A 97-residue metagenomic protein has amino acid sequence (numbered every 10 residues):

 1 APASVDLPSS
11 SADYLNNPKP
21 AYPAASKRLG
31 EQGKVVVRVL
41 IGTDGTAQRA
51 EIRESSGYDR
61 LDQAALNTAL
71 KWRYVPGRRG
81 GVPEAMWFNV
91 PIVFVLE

Functional and structural regions predicted by a protein language model:
A1-L29, V36, E54, N67-R73 (+1 more regions): Acidic, low-complexity proline/glycine/alanine-rich linker and hinge segments
S26, R79-G80: Short beta-strand/turn micro-motifs at beta-sheet edges
G30-G33, G81-A85: Short, glycine-/polar-rich solvent-exposed loops and beta-turns at beta-strand/coil boundaries
V39: Periplasmic peptidoglycan-binding/anchoring modules of Gram-negative envelope and division proteins
G42-R53, L66-P76, P83, W87-E97: Conserved "boundary/linchpin" sites in short secondary-structure elements
E54-L61: A short acidic/small-residue loop/turn micro-motif
